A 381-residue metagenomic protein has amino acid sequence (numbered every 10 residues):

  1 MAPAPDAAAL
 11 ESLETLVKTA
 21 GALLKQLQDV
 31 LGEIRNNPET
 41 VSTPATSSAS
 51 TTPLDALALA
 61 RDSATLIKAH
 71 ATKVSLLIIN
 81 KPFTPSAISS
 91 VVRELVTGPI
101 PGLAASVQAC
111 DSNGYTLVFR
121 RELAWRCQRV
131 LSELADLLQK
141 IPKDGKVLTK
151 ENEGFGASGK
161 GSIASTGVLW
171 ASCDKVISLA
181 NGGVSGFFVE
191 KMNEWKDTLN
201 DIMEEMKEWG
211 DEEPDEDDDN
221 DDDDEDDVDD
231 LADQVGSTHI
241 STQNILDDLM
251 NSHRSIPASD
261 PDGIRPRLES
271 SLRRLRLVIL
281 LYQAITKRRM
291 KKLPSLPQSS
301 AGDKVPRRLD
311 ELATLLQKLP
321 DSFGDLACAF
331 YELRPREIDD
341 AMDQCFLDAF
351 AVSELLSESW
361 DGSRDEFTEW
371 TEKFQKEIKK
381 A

Functional and structural regions predicted by a protein language model:
A2-N37: N-terminal alpha-helical scaffolding segments that mark the starts of alpha-solenoid/helical-repeat architectures
L13-L27, P53-H70, S75, S89 (+6 more regions): Long, charged/polar, soluble alpha-helical segments
N36-D111: An N-terminal, globular interaction/scaffold subdomain
I67, A71, V96-L103, V130 (+4 more regions): Short, structured motif recognition centered on aromatic/hydrophobic residues
N80-S90, Y115-W125, F330-C345, W370-K376: Long amphipathic alpha-helical coiled-coil segments
T84-D223: Fungal eukaryote-biased detector of long internal structured cores
S89-S106, L131, F330-L356: Long, amphipathic, charge-rich alpha-helical segments that form helical bundles/coiled-coils
A157, G161-R336, F346, F350 (+1 more regions): Hydrophobic, structured segments
